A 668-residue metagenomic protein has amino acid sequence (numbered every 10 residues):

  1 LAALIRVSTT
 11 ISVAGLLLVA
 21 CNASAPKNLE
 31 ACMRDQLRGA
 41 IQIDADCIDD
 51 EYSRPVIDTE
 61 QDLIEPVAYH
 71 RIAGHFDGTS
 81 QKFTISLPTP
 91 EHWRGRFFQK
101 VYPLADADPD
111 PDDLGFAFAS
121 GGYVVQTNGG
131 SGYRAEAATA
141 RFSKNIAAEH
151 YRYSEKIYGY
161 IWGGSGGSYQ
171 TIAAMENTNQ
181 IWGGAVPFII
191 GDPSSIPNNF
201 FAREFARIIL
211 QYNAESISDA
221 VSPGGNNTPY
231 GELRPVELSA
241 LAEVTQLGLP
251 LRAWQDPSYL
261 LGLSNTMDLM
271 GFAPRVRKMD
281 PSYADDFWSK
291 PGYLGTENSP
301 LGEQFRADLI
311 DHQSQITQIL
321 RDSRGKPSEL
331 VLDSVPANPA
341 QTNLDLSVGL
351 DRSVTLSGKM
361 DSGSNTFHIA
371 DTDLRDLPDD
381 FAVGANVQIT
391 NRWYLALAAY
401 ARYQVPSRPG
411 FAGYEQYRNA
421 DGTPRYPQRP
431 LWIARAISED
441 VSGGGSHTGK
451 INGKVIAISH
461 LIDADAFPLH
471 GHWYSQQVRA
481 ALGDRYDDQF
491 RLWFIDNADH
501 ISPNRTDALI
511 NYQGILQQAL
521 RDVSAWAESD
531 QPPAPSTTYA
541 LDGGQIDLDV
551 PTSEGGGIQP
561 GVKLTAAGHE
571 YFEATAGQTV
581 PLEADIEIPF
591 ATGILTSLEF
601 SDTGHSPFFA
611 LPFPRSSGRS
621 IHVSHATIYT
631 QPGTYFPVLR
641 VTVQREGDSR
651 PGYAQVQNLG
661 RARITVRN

Functional and structural regions predicted by a protein language model:
L1-I11: Bacterial N-terminal signal peptides that target proteins for export
A25-E599, T603-Q657, R661-R667: C-terminal His-loop and adjacent cap/lid subdomain of alpha/beta-hydrolase
